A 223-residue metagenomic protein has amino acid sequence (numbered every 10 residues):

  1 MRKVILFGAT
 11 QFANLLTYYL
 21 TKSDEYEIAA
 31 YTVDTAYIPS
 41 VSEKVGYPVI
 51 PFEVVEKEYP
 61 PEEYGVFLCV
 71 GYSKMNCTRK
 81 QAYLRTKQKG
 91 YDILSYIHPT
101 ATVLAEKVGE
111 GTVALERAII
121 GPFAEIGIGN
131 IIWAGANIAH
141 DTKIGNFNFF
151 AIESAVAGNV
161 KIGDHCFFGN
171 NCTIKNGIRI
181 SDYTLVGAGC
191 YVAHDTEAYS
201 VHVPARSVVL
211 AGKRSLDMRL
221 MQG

Functional and structural regions predicted by a protein language model:
M1-Y47, F52-E58: Hydrophobic, well-ordered beta-alpha structural blocks that scaffold small-molecule cofactor pockets
F12, G71-K74, S207: Short glycine-rich anion-binding loops that position phosphate/pyrophosphate groups of nucleotides and phosphorylated
N14, Y18, C77, N146 (+2 more regions): Alpha-helical elements of the RecA-like P-loop NTPase motor core of helicases
T17-Y19, R79-A82, I126, E197-A198 (+1 more regions): Short amphipathic alpha-helical segments
P39-H98, T102: Phosphate-bearing ligand-interacting subdomains that bind or position ATP/ADP/UDP/GDP/NAD(P) or nucleotide-linked
G46-I50, G111-A114, R219-L220: Short, hinge-like loop/turn segments at secondary-structure boundaries
S95-L210: Structural signal for interior beta-strand "rungs" in well-ordered beta-sheet cores of soluble enzyme domains
P204, K213, M221-G223: Extended, charged low-complexity segments that frequently continue into or abut oligomerization scaffolds
